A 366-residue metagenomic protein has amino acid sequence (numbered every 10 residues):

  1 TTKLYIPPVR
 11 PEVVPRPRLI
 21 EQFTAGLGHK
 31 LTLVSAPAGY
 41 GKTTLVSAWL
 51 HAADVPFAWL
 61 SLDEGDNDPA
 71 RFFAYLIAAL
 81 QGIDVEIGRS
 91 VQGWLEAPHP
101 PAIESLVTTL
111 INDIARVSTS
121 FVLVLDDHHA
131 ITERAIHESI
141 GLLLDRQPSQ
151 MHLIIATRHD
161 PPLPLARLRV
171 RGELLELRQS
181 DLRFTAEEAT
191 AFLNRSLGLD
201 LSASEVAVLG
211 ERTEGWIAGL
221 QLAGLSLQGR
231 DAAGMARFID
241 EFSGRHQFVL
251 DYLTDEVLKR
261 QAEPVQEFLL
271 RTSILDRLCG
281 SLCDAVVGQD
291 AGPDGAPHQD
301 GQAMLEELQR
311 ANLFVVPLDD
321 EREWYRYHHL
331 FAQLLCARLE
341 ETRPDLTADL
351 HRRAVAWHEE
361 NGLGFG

Functional and structural regions predicted by a protein language model:
T1-F23, R89-L95, A186, A191: Conserved adenine-nucleotide phosphate-binding loops and their immediately adjacent elements
T2, R18-L19, T44-A48, R71-A74 (+6 more regions): Alpha-helical sensor/transducer elements of the RecA-like P-loop NTPase core
G28-T32: Pre-Walker A (Motif I) flank of P-loop NTPase domains
L33, P37-Y40, V46-L50, R116 (+4 more regions): C-terminal boundary/linker of central alpha/beta nucleotide-binding cores
Y40, T44-F121, H128-T132, E176: Conserved phosphate-binding/catalytic loops and adjacent sensor/switch elements of nucleotide-binding enzymes, spanning
E64-N67, A130, H159-P162, L182-R183 (+1 more regions): Conserved nucleotide-binding/hydrolysis micro-motifs of P-loop NTPases
V122-L123, E267: Hydrophobic "anchor" residues on beta-strands that sit immediately upstream of conserved functional sites
A337, D345-G366: Extended alpha-helical scaffolding segments used for macromolecular assembly and cargo binding
